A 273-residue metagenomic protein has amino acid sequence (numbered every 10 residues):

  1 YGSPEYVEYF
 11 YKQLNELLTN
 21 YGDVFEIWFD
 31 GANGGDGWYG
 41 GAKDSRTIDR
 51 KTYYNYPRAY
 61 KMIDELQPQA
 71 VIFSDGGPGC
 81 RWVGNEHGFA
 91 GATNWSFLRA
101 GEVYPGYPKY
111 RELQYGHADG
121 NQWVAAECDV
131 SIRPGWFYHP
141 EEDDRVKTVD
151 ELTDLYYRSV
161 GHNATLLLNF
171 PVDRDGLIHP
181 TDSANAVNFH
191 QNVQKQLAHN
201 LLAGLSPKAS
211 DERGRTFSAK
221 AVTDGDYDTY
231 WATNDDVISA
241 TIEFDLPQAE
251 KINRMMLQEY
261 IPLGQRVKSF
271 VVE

Functional and structural regions predicted by a protein language model:
Y1-T223, T233-D235, M256, Q265: Mature catalytic domains of secreted/periplasmic carbohydrate-active enzymes
L17-L18, F244-L246, I261: A general structural signal for stabilizing positions within well-ordered secondary structure
V160-H162, Q248-K251: Short, solvent-exposed loop/edge-beta patches enriched in aromatic
N234-Q248: Short beta-strands within extracellular/lumenal beta-sheet-rich domains
E250-P262: A short beta-strand element within beta-rich, extracytoplasmic domains of secreted/secretory-pathway proteins
M255, V271-V272: Hydrophobic beta-strand segments
P262-V271: Short coil-to-beta strand junction motifs in C2/discoidin
